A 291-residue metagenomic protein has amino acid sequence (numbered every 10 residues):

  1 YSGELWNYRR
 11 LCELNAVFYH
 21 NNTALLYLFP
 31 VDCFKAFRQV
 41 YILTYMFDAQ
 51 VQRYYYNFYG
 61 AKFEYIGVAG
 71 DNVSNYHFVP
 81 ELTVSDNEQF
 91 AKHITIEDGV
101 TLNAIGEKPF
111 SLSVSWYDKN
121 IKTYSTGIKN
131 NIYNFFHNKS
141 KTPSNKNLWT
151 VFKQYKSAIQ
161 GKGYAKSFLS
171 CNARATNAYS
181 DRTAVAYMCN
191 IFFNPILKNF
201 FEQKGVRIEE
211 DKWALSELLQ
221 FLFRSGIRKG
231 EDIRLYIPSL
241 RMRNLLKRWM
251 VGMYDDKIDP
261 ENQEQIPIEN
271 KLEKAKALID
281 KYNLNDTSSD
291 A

Functional and structural regions predicted by a protein language model:
Y1-L169: Positively charged, amphipathic N-terminal segments that serve as targeting/anchoring signals
Y56-Y65, L235-P267: C-terminal/domain-terminus segments
Y65-A69, F193-P195, E209-W213, P260-Q263: Glycine-rich loops and low-complexity Gly/Arg-rich segments that provide flexible linkers or classic glycine-based
A69-Y76, R174-A178, F193, R243 (+1 more regions): A short acidic, often aromatic-flanked loop/helix-cap motif at beta-alpha or helix-coil junctions that lines enzyme
I128, A214-E217, K271: Alpha-helical structural motif
N138-K139, G252, D256, L278-N285: Surface-exposed polar/charged interaction patches
G163-L245, G252: Conserved RecA-like P-loop NTPase helicase motor core
Q265-A291: BZIP DNA-binding basic region
